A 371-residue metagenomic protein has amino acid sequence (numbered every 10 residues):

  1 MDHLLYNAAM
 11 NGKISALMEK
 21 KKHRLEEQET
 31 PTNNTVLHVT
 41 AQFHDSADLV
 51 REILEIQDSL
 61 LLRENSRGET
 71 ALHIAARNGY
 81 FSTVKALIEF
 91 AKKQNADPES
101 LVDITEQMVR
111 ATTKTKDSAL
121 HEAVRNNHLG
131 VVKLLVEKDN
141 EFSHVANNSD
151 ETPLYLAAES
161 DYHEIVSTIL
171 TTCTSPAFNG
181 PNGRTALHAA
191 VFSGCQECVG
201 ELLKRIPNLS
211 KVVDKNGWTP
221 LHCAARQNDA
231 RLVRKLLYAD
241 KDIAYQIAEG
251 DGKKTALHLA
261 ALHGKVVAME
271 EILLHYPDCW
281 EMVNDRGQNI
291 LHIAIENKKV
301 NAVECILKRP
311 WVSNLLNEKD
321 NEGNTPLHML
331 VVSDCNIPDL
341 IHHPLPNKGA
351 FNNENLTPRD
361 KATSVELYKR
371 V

Functional and structural regions predicted by a protein language model:
M1, N33, G68, K116 (+7 more regions): Start-of-repeat signature of ankyrin repeats
H3-N7, P31-F43, L49-E52, R67-N78 (+2 more regions): Non-membrane alpha-helical segments in proteins
G12, H44-D45, G79, N127 (+6 more regions): Ankyrin-repeat intra-repeat helix-capping/turn positions
S15, K20-T30, D48, I56-N65 (+17 more regions): Ankyrin repeat arrays, specifically the small/polar loop and inter-repeat linker segments at the C-terminal end of each
L17-K20, I53, L87, L135 (+6 more regions): Conserved hydrophobic site in ankyrin repeats
A71-K93, R110, L120-V131, S143 (+1 more regions): Hydrophobic or amphipathic alpha-helical targeting/insertion segments
L327, K348-V371: Leucine-rich solenoid repeat scaffolds
